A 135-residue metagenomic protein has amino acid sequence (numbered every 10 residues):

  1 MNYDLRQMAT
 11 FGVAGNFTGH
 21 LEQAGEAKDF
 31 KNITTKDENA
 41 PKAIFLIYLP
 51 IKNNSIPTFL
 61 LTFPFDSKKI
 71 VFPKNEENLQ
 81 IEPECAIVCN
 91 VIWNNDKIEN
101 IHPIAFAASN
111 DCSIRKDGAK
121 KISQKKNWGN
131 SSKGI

Functional and structural regions predicted by a protein language model:
M1-N2: Basic/polar N-terminal segments that are highly enriched at the extreme N-terminus, encompassing both cleavable
L5-I135: Glycine-enriched loop-and-adjacent helix/strand subsegments that border the catalytic/binding cleft of enzyme cores
